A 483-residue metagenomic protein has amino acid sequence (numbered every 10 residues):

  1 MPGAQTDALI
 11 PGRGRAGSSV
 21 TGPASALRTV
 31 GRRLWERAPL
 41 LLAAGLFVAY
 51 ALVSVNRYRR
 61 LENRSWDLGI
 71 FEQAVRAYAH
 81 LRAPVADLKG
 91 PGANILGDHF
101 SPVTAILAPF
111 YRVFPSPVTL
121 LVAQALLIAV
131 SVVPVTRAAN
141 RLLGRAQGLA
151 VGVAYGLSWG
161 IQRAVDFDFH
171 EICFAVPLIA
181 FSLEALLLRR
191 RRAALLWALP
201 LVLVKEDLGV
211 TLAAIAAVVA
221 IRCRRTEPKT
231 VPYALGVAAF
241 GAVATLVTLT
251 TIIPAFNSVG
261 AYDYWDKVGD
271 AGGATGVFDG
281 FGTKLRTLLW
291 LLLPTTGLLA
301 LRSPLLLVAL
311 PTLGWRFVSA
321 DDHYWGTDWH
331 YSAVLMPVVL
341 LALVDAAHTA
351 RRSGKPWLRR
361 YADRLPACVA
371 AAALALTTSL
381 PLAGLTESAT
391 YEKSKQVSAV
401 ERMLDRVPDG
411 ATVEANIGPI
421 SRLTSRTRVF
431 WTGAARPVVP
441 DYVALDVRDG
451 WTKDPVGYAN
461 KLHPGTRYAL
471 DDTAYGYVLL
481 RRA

Functional and structural regions predicted by a protein language model:
M1-L52, P232-V237: Start-transfer (signal-anchor) and selected internal transmembrane alpha helices of multi-pass inner/ER membrane
L40-A44, A238-A242, A350-L382: Signature aromatic-anchored transmembrane alpha helix within multi-pass, membrane-resident enzymes that catalyze glycan
V53, R60-N63, A77, T230-G280 (+1 more regions): Membrane-lumen/periplasm interface segments of specific transmembrane helices in polyprenyl phosphate-linked
I70-N94, P102-V103, R225: Extracytosolic helix-loop segments that constitute the early lumenal/periplasmic catalytic or substrate-binding loops
V130, V135-L157, V176-P177, A193-L196: Transmembrane-helix signature of polytopic, membrane-embedded enzymes that assemble or transfer cell-envelope glycans
A146, F174, I179-A193, A220-R225: Membrane-interface transmembrane helices that cradle and orient dolichyl/undecaprenyl
T211-F240: Perimembrane helix-loop-helix junctions
L307-K355: Hydrophobic/aromatic-rich transmembrane helices and adjacent perimembrane loops
